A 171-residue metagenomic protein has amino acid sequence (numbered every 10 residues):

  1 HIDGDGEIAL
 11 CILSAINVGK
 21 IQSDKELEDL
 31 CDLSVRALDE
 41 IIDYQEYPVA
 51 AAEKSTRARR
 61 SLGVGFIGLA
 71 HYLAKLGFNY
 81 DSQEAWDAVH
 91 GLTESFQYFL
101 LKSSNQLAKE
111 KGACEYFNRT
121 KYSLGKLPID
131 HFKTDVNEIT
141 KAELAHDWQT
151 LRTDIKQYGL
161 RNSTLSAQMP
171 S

Functional and structural regions predicted by a protein language model:
H1-T56, S61, F66-L76: Function-dense linear segments that define catalytic or interfacial modules in macromolecule-processing proteins
C31-E53, R57, N79-S171: Internal maturation/activation junctions in enzymes
